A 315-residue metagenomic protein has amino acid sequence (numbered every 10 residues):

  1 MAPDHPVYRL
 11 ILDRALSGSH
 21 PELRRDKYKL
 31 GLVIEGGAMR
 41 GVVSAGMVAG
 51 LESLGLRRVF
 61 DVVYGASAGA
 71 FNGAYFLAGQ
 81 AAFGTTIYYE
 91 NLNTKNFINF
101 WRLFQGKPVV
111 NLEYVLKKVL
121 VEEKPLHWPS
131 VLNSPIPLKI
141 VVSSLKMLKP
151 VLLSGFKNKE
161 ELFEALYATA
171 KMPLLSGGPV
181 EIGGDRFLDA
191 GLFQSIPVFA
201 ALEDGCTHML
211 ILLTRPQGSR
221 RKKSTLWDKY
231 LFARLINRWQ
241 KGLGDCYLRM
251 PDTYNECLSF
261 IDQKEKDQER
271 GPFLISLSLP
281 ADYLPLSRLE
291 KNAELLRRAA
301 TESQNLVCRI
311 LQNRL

Functional and structural regions predicted by a protein language model:
M1-V63, A74-L315: Patatin-like phospholipase
G65, G69: Gly/Ala-rich beta-loop-alpha elbow adjacent to hydrolase catalytic centers
